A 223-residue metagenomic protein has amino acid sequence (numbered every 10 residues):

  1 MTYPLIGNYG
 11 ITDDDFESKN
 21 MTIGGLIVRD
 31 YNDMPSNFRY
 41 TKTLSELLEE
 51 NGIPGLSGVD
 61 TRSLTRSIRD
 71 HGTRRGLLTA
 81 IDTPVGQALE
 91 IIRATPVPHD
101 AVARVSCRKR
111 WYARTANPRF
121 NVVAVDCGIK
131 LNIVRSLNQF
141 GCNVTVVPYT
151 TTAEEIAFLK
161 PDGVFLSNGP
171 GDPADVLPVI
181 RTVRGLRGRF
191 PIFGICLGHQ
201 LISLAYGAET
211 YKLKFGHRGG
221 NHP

Functional and structural regions predicted by a protein language model:
M1-E154, F158-L159, P173: RNA-binding accessory domains that recognize and position tRNA/RNA substrates
F158, G163, N168-P223: Cysteine-nucleophile active-site neighborhood
